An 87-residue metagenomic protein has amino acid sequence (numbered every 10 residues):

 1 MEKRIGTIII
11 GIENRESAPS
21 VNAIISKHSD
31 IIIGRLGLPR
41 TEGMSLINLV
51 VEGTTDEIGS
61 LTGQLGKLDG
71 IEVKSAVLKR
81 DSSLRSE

Functional and structural regions predicted by a protein language model:
M1-E87: Long, contiguous binding/interaction regions
